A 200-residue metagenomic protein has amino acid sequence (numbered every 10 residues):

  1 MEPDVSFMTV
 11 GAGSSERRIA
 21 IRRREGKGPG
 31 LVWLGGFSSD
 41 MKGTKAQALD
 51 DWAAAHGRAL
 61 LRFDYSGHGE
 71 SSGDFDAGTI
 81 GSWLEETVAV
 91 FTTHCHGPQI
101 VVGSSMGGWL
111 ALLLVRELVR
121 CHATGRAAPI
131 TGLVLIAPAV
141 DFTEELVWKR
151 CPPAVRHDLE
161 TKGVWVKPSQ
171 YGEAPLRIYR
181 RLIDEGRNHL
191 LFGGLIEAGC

Functional and structural regions predicted by a protein language model:
M1-E25: N-terminal cap/lid segment of alpha/beta-hydrolase-fold proteins
V5-T9, R126-C200: The alpha/beta-hydrolase serine catalytic core
G28-G36: Short beta-strand element of the alpha/beta-hydrolase
F37-D50: The serine-hydrolase catalytic nucleophile loop
A48-S72: Conserved alpha/beta-hydrolase
H68-C95: Catalytic nucleophile-loop/oxyanion-hole region of alpha/beta-hydrolase and closely related hydrolase-like folds
V90-V155: Primarily recognizes the serine-hydrolase "nucleophile elbow" in alpha/beta-hydrolase and SGNH/GDSL folds
